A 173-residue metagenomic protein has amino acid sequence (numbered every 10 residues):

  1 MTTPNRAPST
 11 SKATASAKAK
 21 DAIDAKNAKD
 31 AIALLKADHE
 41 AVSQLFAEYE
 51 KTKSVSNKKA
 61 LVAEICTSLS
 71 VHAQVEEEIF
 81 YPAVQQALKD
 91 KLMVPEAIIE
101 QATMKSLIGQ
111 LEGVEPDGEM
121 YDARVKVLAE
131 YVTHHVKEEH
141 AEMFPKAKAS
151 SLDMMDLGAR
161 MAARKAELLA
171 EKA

Functional and structural regions predicted by a protein language model:
M1-A173: Small-residue-biased structural context
